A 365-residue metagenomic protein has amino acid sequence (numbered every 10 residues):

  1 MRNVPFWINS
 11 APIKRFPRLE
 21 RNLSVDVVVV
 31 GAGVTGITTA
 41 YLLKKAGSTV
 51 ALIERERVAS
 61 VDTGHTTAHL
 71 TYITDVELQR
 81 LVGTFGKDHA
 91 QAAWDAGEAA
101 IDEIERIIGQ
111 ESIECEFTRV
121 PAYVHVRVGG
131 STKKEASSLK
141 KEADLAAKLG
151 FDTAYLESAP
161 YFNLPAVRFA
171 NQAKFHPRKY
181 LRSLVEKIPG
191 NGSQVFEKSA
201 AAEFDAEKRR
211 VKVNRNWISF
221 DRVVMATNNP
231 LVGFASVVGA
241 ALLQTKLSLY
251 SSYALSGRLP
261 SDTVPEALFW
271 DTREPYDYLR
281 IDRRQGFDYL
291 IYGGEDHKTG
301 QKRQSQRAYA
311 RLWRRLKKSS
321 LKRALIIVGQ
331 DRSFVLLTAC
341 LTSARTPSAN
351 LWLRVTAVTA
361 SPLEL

Functional and structural regions predicted by a protein language model:
M1-N9, V76-V82, R106-S183: Flavin (FAD/FMN) cofactor-binding and adjacent substrate-gating region of FAD-dependent oxidoreductase domains
M1-V27, K45: Extreme N-terminal leader/targeting segments of oxidoreductases
L23-L52: N-terminal Rossmann-like FAD-binding beta1-loop-alpha1 element of flavoenzymes
K45-H65: Glycine-rich FAD pyrophosphate-binding loop
H65-D95: Glycine-rich active-site loop/strand segments that organize a redox cofactor
D144-L145, A166-R222: Helical element adjacent to the flavin cofactor pocket in flavoenzyme catalytic cores
L145, R273-E274, K298-L365: C-terminal catalytic lobe of FAD-dependent flavoproteins
E203-D282: Flavin-dependent oxidoreductases
